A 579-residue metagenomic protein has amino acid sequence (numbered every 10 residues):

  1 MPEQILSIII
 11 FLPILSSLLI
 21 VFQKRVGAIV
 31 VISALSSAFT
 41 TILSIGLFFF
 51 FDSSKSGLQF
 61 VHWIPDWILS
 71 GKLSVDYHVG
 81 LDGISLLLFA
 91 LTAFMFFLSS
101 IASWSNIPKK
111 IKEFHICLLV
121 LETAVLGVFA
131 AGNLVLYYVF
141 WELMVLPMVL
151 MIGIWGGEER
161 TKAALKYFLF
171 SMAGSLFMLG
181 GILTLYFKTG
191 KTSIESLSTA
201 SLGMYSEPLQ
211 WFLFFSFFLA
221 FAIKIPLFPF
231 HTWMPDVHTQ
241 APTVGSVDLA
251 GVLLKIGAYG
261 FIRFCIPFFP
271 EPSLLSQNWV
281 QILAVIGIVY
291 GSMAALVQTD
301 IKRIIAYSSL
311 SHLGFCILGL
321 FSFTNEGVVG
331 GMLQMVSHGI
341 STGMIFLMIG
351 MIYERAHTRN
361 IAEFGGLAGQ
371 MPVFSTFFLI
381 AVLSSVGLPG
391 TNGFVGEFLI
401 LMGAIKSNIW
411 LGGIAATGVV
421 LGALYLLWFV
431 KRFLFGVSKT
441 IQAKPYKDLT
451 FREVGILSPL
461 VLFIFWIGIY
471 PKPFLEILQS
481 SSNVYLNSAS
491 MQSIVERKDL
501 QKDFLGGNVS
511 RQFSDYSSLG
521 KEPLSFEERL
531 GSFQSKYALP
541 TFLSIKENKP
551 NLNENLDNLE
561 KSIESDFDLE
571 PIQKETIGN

Functional and structural regions predicted by a protein language model:
M1-I5, L19-I116, E195-T199, R511 (+5 more regions): Transmembrane helix-loop-helix hairpins at membrane boundaries of multipass inner-membrane proteins
S7-F22, A34-L47, F89-S103, L121-E122 (+5 more regions): Central hydrophobic cores of alpha-helical transmembrane segments in multi-pass inner-membrane proteins across all
G27-A38, K162-M172, M371-F374, R452-I456: Alpha-helical transmembrane segments and their helix-start/interface "positive-inside/aromatic belt" motifs in integral
L35-F51, S171-I182, V420, P459-K472: Hydrophobic alpha-helical membrane-insertion segments
L98-N106, T123-Y137, M148-K431: Hydrophobic transmembrane alpha-helices and their helix-loop junctions in integral membrane proteins
E142: Short phosphate-coordinating micro-motif centered on Lys-Gly-acidic
M371-V373, L426-Y516, I577-N579: Cytoplasmic/organellar membrane-interface segments at the starts of transmembrane helices in multi-pass inner-membrane
P540-F542, E547-N579: Long, low-complexity, intrinsically disordered segments
